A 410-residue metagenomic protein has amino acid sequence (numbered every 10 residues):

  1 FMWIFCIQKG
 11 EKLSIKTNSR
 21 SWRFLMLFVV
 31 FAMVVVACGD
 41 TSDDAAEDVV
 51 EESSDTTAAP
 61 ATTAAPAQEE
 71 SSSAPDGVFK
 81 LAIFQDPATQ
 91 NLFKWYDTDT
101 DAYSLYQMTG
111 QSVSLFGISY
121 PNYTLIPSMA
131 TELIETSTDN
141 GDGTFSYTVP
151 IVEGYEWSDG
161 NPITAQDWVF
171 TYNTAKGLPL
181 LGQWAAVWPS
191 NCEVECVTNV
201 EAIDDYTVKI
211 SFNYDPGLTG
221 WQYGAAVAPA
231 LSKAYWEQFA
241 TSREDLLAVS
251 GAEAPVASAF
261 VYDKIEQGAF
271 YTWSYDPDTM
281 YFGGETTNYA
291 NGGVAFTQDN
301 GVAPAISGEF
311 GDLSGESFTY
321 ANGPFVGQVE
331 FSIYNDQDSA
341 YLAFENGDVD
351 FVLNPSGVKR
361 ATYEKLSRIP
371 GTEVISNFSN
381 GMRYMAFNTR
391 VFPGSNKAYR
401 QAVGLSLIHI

Functional and structural regions predicted by a protein language model:
F1-L13: Short, Lys/Arg-enriched N-terminal segments with co-localized hydrophobic residues within the first ~10-30 amino acids
I15-L25: Bacterial N-terminal signal peptides that target proteins for export
C38-T41, T56-T57, T62-S72, D86 (+6 more regions): Extracytoplasmic/periplasmic ligand-capture domains
S42-E47: Bacterial Sec signal peptide processing site at the extreme N-terminus
K80, A185-V249, E253-T272: Surface-exposed binding/hinge segments that line and control ligand-binding clefts or catalytic entry sites
K80-N140, N173, P255: N-terminal lobe/hinge region of extracytoplasmic solute-binding protein
